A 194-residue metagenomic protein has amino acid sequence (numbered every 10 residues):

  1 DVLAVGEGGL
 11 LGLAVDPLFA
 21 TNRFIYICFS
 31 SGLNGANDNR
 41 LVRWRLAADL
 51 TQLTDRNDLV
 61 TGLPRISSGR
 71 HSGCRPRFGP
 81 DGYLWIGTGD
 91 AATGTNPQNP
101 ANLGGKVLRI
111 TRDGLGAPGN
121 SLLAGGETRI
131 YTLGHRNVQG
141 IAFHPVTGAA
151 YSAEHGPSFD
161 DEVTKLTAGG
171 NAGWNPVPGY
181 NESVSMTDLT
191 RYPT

Functional and structural regions predicted by a protein language model:
D1-G94, G140-F143, T147-G156: Acidic, Gly/Ser/Thr-rich repeat motifs that build Ca2+-stabilized beta-propeller blades
L3, G8-L10, L18-A20, D90-T194: Beta-propeller domain segments
